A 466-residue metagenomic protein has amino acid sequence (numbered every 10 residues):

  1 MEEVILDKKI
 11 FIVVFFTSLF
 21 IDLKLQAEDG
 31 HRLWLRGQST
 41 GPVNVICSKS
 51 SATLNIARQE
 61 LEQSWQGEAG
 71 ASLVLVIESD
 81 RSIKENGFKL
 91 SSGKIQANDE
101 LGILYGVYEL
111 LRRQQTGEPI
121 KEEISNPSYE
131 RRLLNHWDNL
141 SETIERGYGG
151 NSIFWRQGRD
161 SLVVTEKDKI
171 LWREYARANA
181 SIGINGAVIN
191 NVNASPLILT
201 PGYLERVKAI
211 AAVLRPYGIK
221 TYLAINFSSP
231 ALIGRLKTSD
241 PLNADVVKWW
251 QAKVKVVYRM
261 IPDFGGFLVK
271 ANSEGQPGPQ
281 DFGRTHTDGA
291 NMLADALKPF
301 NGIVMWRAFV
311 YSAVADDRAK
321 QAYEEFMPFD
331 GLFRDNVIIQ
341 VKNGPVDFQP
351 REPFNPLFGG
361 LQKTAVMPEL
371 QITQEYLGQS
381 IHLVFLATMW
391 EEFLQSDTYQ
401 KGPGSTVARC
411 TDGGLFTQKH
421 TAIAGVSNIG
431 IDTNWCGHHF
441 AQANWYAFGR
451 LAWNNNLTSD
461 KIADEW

Functional and structural regions predicted by a protein language model:
M1-D7: N-terminal secretory signal peptides that target proteins for export/translocation
I12-D22: Bacterial N-terminal signal peptides
L25-S92, P119-E122: Acidic, contiguous N-terminal accessory segments
T53, S141-I144, N179, N193-I198 (+6 more regions): Flexible loop/turn segments at secondary-structure boundaries
E60, R81-E85, S91-G266, K298 (+1 more regions): Feature activates predominantly on carbohydrate-active enzymes
H136-D138, N191, L223-F227, A271 (+3 more regions): A cross-domain feature marking catalytic cores of carbohydrate-active enzymes and several ubiquitous metabolic/repair
P201-G202, L236-V246, A271-K298: Active-site cleft segment of glycoside hydrolase catalytic domains centered on the general acid/base Glu
R259, P277, R284-E465: Substrate-binding groove of N-acetylhexosamine-processing glycoside hydrolases
